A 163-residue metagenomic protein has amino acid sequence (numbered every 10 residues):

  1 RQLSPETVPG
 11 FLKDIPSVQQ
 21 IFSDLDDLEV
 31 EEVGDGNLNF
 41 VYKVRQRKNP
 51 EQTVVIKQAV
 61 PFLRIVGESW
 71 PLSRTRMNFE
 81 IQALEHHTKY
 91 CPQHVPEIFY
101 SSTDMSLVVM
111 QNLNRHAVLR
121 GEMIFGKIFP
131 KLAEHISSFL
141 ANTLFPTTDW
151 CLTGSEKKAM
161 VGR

Functional and structural regions predicted by a protein language model:
R1-S106, N114: Conserved NTP-binding catalytic cores of kinases and kinase-like/nucleotidyltransferase enzymes across multiple kinase
G10, G34-G36, G67, G121 (+3 more regions): Residue-identity detector for glycine
H86, H116-A159: Conserved kinase catalytic-core helix
M105, K157-R163: Amphipathic alpha-helical surface "interface" segments used for docking/oligomerization or membrane association within
S106-V108, K127: Extended charged low-complexity segments that act as oligomerization/scaffolding linkers
Q111: Conserved Hanks-type protein kinase catalytic core
